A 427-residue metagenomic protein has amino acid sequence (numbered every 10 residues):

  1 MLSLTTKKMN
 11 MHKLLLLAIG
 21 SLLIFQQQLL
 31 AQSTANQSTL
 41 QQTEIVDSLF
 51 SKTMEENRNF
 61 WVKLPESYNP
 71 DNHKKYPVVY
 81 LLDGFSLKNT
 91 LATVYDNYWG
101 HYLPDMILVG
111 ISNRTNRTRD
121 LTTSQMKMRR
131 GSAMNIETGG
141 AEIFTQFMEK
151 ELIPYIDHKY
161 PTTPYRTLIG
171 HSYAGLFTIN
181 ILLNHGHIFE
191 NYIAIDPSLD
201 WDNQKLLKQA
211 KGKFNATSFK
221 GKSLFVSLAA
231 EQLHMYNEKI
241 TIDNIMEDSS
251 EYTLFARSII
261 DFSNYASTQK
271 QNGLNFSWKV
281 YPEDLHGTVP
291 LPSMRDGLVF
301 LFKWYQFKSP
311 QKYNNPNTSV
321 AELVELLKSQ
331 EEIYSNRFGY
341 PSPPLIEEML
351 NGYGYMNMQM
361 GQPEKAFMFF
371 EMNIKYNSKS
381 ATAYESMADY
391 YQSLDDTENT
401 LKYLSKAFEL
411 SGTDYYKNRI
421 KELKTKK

Functional and structural regions predicted by a protein language model:
M1-Q37: Bacterial Sec-dependent N-terminal signal peptides
Q32-S393, Y403-F408, G412-L423: Non-catalytic cap/lid and distal C-terminal segments of serine-dependent acyl enzymes
E398: Residues that scaffold, gate, or flank divalent-cation-dependent active/transport sites
T425-K427: Short, solvent-exposed mixed-charge patches
